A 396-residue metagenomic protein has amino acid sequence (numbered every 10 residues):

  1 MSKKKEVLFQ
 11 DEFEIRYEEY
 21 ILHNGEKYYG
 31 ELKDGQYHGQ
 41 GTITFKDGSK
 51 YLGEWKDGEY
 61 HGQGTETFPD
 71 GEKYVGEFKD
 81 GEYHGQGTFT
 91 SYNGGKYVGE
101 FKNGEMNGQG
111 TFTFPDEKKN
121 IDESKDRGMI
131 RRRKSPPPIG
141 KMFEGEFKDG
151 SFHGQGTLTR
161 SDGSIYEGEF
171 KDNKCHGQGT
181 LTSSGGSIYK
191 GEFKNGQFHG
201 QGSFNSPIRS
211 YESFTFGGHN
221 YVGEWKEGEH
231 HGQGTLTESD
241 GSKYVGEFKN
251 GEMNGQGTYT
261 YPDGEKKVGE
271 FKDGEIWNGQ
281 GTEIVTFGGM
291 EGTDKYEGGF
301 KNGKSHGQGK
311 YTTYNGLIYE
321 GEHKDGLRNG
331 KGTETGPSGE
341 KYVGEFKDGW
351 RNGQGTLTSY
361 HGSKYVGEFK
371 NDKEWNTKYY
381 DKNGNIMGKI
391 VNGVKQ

Functional and structural regions predicted by a protein language model:
M1-Q396: Glycine/tyrosine- and acidic-biased, solvent-exposed loop/turn segments at the edges of beta-strands
